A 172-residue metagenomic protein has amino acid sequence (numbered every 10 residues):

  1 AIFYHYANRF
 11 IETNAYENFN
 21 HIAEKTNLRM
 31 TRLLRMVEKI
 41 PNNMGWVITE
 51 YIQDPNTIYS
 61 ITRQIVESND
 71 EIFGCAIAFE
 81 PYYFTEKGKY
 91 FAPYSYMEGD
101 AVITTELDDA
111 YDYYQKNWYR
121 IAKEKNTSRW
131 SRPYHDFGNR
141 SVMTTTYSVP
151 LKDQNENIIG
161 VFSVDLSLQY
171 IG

Functional and structural regions predicted by a protein language model:
A1-S60, E71, T144: Juxtamembrane extracytoplasmic/periplasmic/luminal helical "stalk" adjacent to the first N-terminal
A15-E17, E124-W130, N157, V161-Q169: Short, positively charged
N20, E38, Y59-R63, K116-Y119 (+3 more regions): Extracytoplasmic/secreted envelope proteins and their assembly/folding machinery, especially bacterial periplasmic
N27, T31, Y111-Y119, K123 (+2 more regions): Amphipathic alpha-helical bundle/coiled-coil segments
L28, Y134-D136, L151: Short beta-turn/strand-loop junction motif enriched in small, turn-promoting residues
I48, T105-D109, V161: Second-shell loop/turn segments in exported
E67-V142: Extracellular/periplasmic ligand-sensing ectodomains of membrane signal-transduction proteins
R140-G172: Conserved beta-strands of PAS-like sensory domains
